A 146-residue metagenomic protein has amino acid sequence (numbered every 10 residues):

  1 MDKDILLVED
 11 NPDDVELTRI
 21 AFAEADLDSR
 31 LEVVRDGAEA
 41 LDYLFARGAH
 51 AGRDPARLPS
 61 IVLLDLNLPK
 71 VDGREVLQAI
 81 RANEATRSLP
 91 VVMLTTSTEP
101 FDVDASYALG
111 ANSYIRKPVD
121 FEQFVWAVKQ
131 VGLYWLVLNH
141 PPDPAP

Functional and structural regions predicted by a protein language model:
D2, L27-D28, R57-I61, A85-P90: His-Asp phosphorelay/catalytic-motif detector in bacterial-type signaling
K3-D13, T18-A23, L31-E32, V62: Conserved acidic segment of CheY-like receiver
R19-I20, V33-I61: Acidic, metal-coordinating helix/loop segments flanking the phosphotransfer/catalytic sites of two-component signaling
E39, V119-G132, H140-P146: C-terminal output helix
D65, T95: Active-site residues of response regulator receiver
L68-V71, I80: Hydrophobic residue at a beta-alpha junction that N-caps the helix immediately following a catalytic beta-strand/loop
N112: Short, glycine/charged-rich "phosphate-handling" switch motifs in NTP-dependent and phosphotransfer domains
